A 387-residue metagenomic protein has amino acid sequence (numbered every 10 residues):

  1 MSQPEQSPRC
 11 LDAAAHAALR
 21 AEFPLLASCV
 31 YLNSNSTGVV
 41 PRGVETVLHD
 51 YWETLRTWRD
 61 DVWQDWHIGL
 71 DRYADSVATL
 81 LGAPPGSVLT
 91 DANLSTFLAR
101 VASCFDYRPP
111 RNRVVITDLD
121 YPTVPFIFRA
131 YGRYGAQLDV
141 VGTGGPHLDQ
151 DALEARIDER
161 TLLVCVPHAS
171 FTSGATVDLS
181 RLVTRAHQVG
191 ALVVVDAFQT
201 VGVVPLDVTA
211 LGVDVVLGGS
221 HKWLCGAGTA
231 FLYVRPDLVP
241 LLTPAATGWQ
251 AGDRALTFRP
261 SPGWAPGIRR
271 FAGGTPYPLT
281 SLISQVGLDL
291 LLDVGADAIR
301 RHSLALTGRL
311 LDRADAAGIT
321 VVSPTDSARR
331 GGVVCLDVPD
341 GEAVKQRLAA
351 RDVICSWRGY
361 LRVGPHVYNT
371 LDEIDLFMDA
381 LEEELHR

Functional and structural regions predicted by a protein language model:
S2-R387: Pyridoxal 5′-phosphate
